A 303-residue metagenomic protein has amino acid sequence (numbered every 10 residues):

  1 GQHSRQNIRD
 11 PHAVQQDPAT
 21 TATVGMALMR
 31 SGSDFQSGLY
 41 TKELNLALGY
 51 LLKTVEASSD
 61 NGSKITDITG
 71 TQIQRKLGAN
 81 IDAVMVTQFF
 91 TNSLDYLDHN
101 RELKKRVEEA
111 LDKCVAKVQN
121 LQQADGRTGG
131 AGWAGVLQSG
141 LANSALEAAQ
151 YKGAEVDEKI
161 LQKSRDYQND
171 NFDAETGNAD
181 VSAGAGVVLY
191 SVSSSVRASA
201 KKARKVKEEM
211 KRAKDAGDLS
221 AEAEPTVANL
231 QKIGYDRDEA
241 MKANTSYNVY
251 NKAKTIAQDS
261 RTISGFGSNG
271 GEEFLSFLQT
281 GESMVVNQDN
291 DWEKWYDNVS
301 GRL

Functional and structural regions predicted by a protein language model:
G1-L303: Preference for long, amphipathic alpha-helical scaffolds in soluble/luminal domains and all-alpha bundles
